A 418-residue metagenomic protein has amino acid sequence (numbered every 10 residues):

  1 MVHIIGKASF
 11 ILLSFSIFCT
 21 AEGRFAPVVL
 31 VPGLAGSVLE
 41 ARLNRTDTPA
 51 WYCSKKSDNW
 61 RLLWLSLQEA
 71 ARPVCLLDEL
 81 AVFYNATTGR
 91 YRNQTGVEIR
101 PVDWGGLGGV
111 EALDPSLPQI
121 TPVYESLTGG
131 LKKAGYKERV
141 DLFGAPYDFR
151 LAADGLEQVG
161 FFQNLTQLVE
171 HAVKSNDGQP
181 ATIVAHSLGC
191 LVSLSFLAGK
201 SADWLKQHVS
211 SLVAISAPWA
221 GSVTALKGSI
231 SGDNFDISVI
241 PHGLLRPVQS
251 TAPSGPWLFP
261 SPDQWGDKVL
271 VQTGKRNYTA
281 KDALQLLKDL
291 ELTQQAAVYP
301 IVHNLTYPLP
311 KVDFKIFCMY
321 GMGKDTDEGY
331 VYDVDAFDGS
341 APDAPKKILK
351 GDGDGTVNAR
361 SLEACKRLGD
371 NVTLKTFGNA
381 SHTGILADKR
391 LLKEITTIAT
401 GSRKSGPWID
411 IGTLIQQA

Functional and structural regions predicted by a protein language model:
V2-A8, L12-T251, L258-P260, G266-V269 (+3 more regions): N-terminal non-catalytic accessory region
A252-F337: Glycine-rich, aromatic-lined ligand/substrate-binding cores of catalytic and carbohydrate-binding domains
D338-P342: Short glycine/proline- and charge-enriched loop/turn segments that cap or connect secondary-structure elements
